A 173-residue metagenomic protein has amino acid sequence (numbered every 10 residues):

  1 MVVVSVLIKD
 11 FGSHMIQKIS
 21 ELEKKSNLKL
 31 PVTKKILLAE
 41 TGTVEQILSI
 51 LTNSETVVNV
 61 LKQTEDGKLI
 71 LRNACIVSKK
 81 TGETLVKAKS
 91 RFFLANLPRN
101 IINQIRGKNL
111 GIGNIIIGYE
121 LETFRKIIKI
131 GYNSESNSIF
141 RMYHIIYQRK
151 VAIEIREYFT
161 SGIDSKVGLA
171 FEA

Functional and structural regions predicted by a protein language model:
M1-N133, I139, I146-A173: N-terminal domain-onset segments
